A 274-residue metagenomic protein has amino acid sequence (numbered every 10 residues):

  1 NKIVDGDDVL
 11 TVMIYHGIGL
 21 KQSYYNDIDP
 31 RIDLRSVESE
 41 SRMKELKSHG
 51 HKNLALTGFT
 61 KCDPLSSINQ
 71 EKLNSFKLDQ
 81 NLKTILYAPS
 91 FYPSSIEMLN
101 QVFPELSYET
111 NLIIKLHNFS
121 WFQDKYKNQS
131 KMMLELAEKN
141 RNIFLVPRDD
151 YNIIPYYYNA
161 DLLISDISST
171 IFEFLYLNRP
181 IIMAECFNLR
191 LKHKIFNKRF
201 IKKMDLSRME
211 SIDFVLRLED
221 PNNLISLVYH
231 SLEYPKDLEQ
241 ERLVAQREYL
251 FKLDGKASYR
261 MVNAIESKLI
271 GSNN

Functional and structural regions predicted by a protein language model:
N1-I68: Active-site and donor-binding regions of nucleotide-sugar-utilizing enzymes
V4, I28, E105, P155-Y156: Structural alpha-helical scaffold elements that stabilize or flank donor/cofactor-binding regions in carbohydrate
V9, D33, K83, Y158-D161: Conserved acidic residues
T11, R35, L163-I164, I181: Short, well-ordered beta-strand core segments
S48, N53, S169-Y249: Catalytic binding pocket for nucleotide-activated donors in carbohydrate/polymer assembly enzymes
K61-L134, V146, L218, L232-E233 (+1 more regions): Conserved catalytic-core segment of nucleotide-activated headgroup transferases in glycan assembly
Y126-F172: Donor nucleotide-activated moiety binding/catalytic core segment of transferases that use nucleotide-activated donors
D254-N274: C-terminal alpha-helical cap of glycosyltransferases
